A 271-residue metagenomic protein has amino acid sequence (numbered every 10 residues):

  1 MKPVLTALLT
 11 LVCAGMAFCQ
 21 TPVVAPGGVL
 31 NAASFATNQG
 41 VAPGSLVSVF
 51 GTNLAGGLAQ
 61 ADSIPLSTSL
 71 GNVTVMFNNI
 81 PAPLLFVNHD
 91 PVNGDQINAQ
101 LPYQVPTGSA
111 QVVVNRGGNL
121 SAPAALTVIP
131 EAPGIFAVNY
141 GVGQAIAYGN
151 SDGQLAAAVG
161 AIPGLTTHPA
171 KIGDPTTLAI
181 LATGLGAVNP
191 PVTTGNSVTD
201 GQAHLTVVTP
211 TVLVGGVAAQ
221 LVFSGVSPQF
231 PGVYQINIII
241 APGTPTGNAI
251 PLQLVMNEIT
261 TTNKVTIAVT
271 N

Functional and structural regions predicted by a protein language model:
M1-V4: Positively charged n-region of N-terminal signal peptides that target proteins for export
T6-M16: Bacterial N-terminal signal peptides
Q20-N271: A sequence-level detector for low-complexity, Ser/Thr- and acidic-rich stretches
